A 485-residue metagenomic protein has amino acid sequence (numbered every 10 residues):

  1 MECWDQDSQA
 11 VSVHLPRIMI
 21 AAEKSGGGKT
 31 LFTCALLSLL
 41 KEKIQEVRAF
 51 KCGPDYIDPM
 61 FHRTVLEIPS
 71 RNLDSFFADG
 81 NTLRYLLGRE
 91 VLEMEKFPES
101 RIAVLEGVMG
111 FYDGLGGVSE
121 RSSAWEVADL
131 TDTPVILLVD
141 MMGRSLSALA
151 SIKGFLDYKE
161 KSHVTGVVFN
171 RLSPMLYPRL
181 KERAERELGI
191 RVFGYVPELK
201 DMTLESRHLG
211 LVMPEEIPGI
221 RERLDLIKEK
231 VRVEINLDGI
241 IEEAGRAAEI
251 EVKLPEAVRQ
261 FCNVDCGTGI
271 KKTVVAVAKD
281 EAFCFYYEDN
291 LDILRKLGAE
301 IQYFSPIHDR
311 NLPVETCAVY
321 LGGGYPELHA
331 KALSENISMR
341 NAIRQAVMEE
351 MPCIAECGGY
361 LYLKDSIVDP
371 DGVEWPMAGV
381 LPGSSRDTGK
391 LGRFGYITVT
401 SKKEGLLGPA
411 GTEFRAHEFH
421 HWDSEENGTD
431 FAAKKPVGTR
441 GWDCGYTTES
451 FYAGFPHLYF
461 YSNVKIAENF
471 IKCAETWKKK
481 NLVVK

Functional and structural regions predicted by a protein language model:
V11-T131, V139-G166, P174-R179: ATP-dependent carboxylate-amine ligase catalytic core
M19, V104-E106, I136-L138, V168 (+3 more regions): Structural motif
K51, V192-K200, E300-H308: Beta-strand->loop->alpha-helix junctions that form or flank phosphate-binding loops in nucleotide-handling enzymes
A128, V233, I270, F283-K296 (+3 more regions): C-terminal and late-domain segments of enzyme folds
T133, I190, M348-P352: A short helix->loop->beta-strand "cap" motif at the edges of active sites that frequently abuts
S145-C266: Internal gly/pro-rich beta-alpha loop/helix module that stabilizes soluble enzyme cofactors or their anionic handles
G267-I337, N341-A346: Phosphate-binding active sites in nucleotide-utilizing proteins
P326-G405: Cysteine-nucleophile active-site neighborhood
